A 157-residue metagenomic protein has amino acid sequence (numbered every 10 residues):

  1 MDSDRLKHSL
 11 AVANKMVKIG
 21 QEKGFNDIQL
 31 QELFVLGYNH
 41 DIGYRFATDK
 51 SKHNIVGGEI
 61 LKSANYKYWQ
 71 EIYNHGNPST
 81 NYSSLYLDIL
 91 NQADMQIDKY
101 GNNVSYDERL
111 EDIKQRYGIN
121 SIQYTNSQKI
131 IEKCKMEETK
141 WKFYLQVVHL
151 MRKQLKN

Functional and structural regions predicted by a protein language model:
M1-S9, D41-R45: Active-site flanking loop/helix segments enriched in acidic
H8-A11, H53: Soluble or luminal CAZymes and related metallo-dependent hydrolases
N14-K15: Conserved binding/catalytic microenvironments
I19-G24: Export/targeting segments at the very N-terminus of extracytoplasmic proteins
F25-Y117: Divalent metal-dependent catalytic cores for phosphoryl transfer on phosphate-bearing substrates
I122-N157: Charged phosphate-binding loop/patch that engages nucleotide di/tri-phosphates or the phosphate backbone of nucleic
